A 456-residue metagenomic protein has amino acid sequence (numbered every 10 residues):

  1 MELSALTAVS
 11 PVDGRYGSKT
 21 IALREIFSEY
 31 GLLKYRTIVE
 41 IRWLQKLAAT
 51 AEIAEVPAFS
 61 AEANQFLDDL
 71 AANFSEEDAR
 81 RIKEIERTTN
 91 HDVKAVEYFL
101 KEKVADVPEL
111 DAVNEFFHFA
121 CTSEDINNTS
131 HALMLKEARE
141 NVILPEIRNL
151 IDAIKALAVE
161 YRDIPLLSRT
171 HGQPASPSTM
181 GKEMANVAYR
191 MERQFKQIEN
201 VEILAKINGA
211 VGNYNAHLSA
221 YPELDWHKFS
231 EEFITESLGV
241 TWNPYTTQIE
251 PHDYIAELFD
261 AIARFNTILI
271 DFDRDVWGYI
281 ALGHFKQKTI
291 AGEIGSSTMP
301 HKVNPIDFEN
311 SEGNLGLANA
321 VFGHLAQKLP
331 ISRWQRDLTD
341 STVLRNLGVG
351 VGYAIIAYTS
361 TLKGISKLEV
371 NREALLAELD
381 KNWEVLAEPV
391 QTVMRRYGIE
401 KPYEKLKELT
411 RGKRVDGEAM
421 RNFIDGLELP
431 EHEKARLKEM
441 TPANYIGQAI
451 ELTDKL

Functional and structural regions predicted by a protein language model:
M1-K34, V39, I85-E86, G283-F285 (+1 more regions): Glycine-rich cofactor/substrate-binding loops
E2-H217, Y221, D225-F233, G295 (+6 more regions): A helix-coil-helix interface module used to build multimeric assemblies and to scaffold catalytic/cofactor sites
R42-L47, F99, K103, A138 (+17 more regions): Generic, well-ordered alpha-helical scaffold segments in large soluble proteins
A105-D111, E199-E202, A281-H284, N319-G323 (+1 more regions): Proline-centered turn/helix-capping motifs that create local helix->coil transitions or kinks
S123, L218-P222, S237, W242-I249 (+4 more regions): A structural signal for small-residue-enriched, beta-sheet-centric alpha/beta enzyme cores and oligomeric scaffold folds
K136-L144, R148-I151, K155, A185-A188 (+8 more regions): Short amphipathic alpha-helical segments with heptad-repeat character
L157, Y161-I164, I198-V201, A205 (+6 more regions): Hydrophobic stripe of amphipathic alpha-helices that form coiled-coil interfaces
Y221-L315: Acidic, glycine-rich loop-and-beta core segments that form the ion-binding/anion-interacting portion of active sites
